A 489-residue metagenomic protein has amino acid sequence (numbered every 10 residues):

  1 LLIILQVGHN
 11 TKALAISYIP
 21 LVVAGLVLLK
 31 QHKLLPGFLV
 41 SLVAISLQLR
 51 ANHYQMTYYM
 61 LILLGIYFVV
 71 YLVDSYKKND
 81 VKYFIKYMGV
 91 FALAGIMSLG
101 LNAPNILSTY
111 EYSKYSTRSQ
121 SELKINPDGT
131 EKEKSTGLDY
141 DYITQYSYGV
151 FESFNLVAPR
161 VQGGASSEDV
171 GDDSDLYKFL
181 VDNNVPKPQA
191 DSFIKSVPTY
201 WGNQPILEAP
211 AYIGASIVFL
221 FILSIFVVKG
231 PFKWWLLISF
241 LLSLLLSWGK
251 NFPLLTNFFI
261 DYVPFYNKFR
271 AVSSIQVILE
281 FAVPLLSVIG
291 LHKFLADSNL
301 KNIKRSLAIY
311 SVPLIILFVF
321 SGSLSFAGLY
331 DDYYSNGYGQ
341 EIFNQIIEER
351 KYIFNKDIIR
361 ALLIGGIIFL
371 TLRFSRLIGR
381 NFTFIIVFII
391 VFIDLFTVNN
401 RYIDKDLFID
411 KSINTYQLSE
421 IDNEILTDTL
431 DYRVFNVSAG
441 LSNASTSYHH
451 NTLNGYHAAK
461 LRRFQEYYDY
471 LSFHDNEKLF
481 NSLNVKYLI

Functional and structural regions predicted by a protein language model:
L2, Q6, L21-L29: Substrate-binding cleft of carbohydrate-active enzyme catalytic domains
I4, P36, G100-Q120, G164-A165 (+5 more regions): Acidic/polar loop patches that form or flank catalytic/metal-binding clefts of enzymes that bind anionic ligands
H9-S17, L29-S46, Y54-M56, M60-G65 (+3 more regions): Contiguous transmembrane helix-bundle modules in multi-pass membrane proteins
I16-V23, S116-Q120: Catalytic or ion-translocation cores adjacent to nucleophile or general acid/base/metal-coordination motifs in diverse
F84-Y148: Polar, glycine-rich mid-to-C-terminal structural blocks that act as macromolecule-binding/assembly scaffolds
G129-W201, P205, L220, F226 (+3 more regions): Soluble catalytic regions of membrane-associated enzymes that act on cell-envelope and secretory-pathway components
F193-A211, F265-E280: Membrane-interface amphipathic/re-entrant loop segments adjacent to transmembrane helices in multi-pass membrane
